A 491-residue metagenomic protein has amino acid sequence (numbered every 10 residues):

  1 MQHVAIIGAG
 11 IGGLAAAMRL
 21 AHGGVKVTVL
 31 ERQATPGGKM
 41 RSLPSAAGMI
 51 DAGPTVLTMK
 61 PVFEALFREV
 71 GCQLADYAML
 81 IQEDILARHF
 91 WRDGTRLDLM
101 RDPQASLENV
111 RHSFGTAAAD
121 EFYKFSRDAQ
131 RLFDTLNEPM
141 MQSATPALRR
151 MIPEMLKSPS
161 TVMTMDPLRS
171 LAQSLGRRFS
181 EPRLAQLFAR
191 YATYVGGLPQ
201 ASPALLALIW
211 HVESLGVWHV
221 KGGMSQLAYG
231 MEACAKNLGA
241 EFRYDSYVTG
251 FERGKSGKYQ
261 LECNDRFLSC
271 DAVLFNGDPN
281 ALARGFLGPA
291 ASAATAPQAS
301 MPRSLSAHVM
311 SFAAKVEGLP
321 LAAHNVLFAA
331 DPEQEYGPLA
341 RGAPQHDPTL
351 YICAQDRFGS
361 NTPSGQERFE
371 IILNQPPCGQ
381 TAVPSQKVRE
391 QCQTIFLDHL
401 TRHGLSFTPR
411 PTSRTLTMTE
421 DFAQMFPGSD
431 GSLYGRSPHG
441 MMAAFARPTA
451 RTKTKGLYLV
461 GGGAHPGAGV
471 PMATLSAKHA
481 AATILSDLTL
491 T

Functional and structural regions predicted by a protein language model:
Q2-T135: N-terminal glycine-rich phosphate/pyrophosphate-binding loop and immediately adjacent elements
V25, A240, L405: Short phosphate-binding/catalytic loops that engage adenosine nucleotides
P54, G462-I484: A conserved FAD-binding loop/helix module that cradles the flavin
Q130-L238, D245, S429-P438: Active-site/ligand-binding neighborhood in enzyme catalytic cores
E181-V195, T349-Y351, S406-P466: A glycine-rich dinucleotide-binding beta-alpha-beta segment and adjacent secondary-structure elements that constitute
T249-P363: Mid-domain catalytic core of redox enzymes that form a hydrophobic substrate pocket/lid adjacent to a catalytic redox
K315-A423: C-terminal segments that line or cap access tunnels to active or ligand-binding sites in enzymes and enzyme-associated
S486-T491: Active-site-proximal substrate-binding core of FAD-dependent oxidoreductases
